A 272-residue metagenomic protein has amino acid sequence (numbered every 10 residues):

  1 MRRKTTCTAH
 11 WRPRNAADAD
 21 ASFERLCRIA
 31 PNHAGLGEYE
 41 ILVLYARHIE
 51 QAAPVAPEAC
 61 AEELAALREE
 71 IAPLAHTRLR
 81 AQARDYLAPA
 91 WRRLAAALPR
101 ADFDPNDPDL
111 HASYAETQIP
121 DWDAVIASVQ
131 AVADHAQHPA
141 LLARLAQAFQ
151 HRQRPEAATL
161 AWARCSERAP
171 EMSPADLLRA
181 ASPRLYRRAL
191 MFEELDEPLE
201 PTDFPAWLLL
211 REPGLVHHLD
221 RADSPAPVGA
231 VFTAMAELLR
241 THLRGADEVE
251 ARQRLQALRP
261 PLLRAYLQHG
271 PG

Functional and structural regions predicted by a protein language model:
M1-R14: N-terminal leader/linker segments that initiate helical-solenoid repeat arrays
M1-R3, N32, E63-A75, A101-L110 (+1 more regions): Generic helix N-cap/helix-start motif at coil->alpha-helix transitions
T6-C7, E40, A112, L145: Structural register within alpha-helical repeat arrays
H10-W11, V43-L44, E116-T117, F149: Residue at a conserved register position within TPR or TPR-like alpha-solenoid repeats
W11-A17, A30-P31, I119-D121, Q153: Short helix-adjacent coil turns
A16-A52, A133-A143: Short, charge-rich amphipathic alpha-helical segments embedded in non-transmembrane helical bundles/solenoids
R25-L26, L67-E70, L74, A90 (+4 more regions): Alpha-helical solenoid scaffolds that mediate protein-protein interactions, centered on TPR/SEL1-like repeats but also
Q82-I126, L142, H151-G272: Eukaryotic alpha-helical solenoid repeat scaffolds
